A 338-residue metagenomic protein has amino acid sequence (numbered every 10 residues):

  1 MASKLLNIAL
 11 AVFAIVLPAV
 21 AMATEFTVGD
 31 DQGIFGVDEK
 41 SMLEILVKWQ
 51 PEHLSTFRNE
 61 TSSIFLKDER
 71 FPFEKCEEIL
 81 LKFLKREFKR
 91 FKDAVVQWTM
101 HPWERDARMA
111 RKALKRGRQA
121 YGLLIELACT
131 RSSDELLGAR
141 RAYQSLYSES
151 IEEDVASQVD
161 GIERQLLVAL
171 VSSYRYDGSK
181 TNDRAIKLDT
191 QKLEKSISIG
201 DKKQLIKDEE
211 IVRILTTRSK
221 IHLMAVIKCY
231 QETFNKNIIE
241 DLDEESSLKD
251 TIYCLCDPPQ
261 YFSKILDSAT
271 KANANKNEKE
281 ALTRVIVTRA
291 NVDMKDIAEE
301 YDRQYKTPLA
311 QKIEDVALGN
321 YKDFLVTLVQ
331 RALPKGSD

Functional and structural regions predicted by a protein language model:
A2-A9, F13-D338: Structural signature for extended repeat/solenoid scaffolds and their inter-repeat hinge/linker regions, spanning
